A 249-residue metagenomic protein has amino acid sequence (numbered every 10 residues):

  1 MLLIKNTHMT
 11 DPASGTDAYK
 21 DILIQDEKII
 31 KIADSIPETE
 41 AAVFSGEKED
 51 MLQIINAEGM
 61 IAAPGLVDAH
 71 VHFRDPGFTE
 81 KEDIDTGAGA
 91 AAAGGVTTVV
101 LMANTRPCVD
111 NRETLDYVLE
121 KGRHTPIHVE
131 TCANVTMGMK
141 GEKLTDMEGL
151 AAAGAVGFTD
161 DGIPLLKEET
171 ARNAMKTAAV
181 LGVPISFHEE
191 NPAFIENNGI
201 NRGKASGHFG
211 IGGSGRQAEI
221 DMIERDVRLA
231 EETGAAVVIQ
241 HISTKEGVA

Functional and structural regions predicted by a protein language model:
M1-E47: N-terminal metal-binding scaffold of metallo-dependent hydrolase/deaminase domains
T7, I22, E27, G59 (+7 more regions): Divalent metal-coordination and catalytic microenvironments
E38-A62: Active-site metal-binding motif and surrounding structural segment of the metallo-beta-lactamase
E58-G122: Metal-associated gating/positioning segment near the N- to mid-region
E80-A88, M139-G149: Short, acidic/polar
E120-V135: A glycine-rich helix N-cap at a beta->alpha junction
E142-A249: Histidine/acidic residue-rich metal-binding segments in metalloenzymes
